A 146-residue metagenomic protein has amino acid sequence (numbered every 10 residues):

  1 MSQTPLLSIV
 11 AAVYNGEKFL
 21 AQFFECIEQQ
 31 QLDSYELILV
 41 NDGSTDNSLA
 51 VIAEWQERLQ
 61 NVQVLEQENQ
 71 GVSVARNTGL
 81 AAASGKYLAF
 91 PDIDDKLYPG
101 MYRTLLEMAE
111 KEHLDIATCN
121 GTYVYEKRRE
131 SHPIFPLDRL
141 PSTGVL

Functional and structural regions predicted by a protein language model:
M1-L146: Nucleotide-sugar donor-binding/catalytic module of glycosyltransferases that assemble extracellular/cell-envelope
